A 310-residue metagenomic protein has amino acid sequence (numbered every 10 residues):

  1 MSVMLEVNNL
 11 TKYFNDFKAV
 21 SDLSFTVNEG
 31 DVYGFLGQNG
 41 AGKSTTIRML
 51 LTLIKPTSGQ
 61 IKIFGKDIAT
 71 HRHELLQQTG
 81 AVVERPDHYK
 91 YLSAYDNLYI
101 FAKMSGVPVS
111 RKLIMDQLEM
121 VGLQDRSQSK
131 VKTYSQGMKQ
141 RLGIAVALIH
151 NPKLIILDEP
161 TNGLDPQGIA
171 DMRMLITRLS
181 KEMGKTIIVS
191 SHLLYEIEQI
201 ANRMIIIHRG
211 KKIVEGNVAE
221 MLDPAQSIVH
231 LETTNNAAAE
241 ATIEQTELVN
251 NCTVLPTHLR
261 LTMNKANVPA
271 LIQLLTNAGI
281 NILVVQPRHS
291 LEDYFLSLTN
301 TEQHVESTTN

Functional and structural regions predicted by a protein language model:
G59-T70, E74-L75: Conserved ABC transporter NBD signature motif
Y99, K103-R126: Conserved ABC ATPase "signature" region
I155-E159: Catalytic Walker B motif of ABC-type/P-loop ATPase nucleotide-binding domains
R173-T262: ABC transporter nucleotide-binding domain
S227-T301, V305: Short, charged/small-residue-rich alpha-helical element at the C-terminal edge of ABC transporter nucleotide-binding
